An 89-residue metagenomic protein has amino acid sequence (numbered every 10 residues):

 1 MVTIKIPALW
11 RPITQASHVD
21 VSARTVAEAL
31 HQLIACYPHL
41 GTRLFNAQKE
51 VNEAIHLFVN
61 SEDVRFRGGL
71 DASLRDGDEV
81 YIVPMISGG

Functional and structural regions predicted by a protein language model:
M1-G88: Ubiquitin-like/PB1-type beta-grasp interaction modules and other compact soluble beta-rich domains
